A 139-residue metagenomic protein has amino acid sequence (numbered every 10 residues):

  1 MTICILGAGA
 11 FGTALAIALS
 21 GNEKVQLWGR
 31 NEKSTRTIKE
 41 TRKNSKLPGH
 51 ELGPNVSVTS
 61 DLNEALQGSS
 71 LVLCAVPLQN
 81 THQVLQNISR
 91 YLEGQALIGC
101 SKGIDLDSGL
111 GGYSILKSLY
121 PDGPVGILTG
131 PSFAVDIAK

Functional and structural regions predicted by a protein language model:
M1-E51, S57-S60: NAD(P)+-binding Rossmann beta1-loop-alpha1 motif at the extreme N-terminus of oxidoreductases
L52, L62-Q67, L71-K139: Rossmann-like NAD(P)(H) cofactor-binding subdomain of soluble oxidoreductases
